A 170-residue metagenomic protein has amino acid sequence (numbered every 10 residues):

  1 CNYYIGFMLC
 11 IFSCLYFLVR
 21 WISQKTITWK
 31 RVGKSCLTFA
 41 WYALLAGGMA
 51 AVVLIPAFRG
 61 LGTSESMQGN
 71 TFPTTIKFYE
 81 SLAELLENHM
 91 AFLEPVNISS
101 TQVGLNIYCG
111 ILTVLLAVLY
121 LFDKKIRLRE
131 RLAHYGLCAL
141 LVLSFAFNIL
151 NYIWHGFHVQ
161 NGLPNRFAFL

Functional and structural regions predicted by a protein language model:
C1, I22-T26, F122-K125: Structural motif corresponding to the C-terminal cap of alpha-helices
C1-I22, A46-F58: Transmembrane helices and adjacent periplasmic/lumenal helix-loop junctions of polyprenol-phosphate-dependent
N2, S144-F145: Core structural elements
L9-L44, A117: Perimembrane helix-loop-helix junctions
S35-L128, A133, F147-F157, G162-F169: Periplasmic/ER-lumenal interhelical loops and adjacent helix-loop junctions in multi-pass membrane proteins
L132-V142: Central hydrophobic cores of alpha-helical transmembrane segments in multi-pass integral membrane proteins
